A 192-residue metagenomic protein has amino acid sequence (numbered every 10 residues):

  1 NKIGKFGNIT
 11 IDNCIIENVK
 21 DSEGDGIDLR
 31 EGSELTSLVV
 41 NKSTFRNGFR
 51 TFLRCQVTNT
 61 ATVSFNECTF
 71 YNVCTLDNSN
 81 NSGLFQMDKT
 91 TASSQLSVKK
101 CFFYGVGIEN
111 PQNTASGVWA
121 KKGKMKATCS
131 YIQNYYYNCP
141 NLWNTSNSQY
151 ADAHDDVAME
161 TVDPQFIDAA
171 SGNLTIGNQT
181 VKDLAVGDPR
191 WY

Functional and structural regions predicted by a protein language model:
N1-N173, D188-R190: Extracellular beta-rich repeat passengers
I176-Y192: Active-site and glycan-interaction determinants of carbohydrate-active enzymes
